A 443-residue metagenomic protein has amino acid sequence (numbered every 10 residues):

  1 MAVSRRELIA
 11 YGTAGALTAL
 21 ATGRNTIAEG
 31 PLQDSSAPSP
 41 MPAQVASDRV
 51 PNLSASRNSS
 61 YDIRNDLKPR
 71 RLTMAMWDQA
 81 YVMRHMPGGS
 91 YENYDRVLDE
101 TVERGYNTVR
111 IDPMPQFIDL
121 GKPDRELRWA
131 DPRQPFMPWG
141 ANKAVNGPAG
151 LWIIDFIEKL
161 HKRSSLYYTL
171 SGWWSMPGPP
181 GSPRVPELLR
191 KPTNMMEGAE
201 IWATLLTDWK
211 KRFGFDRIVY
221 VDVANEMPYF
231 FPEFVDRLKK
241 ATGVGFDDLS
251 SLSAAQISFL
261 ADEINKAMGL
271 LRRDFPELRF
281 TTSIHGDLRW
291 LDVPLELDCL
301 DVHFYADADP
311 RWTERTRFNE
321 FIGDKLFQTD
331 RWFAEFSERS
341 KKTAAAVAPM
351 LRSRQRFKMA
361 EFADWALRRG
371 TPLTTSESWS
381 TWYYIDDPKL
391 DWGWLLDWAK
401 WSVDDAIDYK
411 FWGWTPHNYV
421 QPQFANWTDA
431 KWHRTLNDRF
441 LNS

Functional and structural regions predicted by a protein language model:
E7-I27: N-terminal export signals
M41-T108: N-terminal carbohydrate-binding accessory modules
Y94-E103, I111-P177, L252-E277, W401-S402: Aromatic-lined substrate-binding rim segments of carbohydrate-active enzymes
L98-R104, V145-T169, R184-V223: An active-site-proximal structural segment forming one wall of the substrate-binding cleft that immediately precedes
L170-P179, A203-A254: Active-site groove signature of glycoside hydrolases
Y220-N225, A261-R289, P372-S376, P416: Aromatic-lined carbohydrate-recognition surfaces of secreted/lumenal glycan-active proteins
A254, S258, H285-Y383: Glycoside hydrolase catalytic-domain groove-lining segments
D386-S443: Aromatic-rich peripheral "rim/lid" segments of glycoside hydrolase catalytic domains that contact and position glycan
